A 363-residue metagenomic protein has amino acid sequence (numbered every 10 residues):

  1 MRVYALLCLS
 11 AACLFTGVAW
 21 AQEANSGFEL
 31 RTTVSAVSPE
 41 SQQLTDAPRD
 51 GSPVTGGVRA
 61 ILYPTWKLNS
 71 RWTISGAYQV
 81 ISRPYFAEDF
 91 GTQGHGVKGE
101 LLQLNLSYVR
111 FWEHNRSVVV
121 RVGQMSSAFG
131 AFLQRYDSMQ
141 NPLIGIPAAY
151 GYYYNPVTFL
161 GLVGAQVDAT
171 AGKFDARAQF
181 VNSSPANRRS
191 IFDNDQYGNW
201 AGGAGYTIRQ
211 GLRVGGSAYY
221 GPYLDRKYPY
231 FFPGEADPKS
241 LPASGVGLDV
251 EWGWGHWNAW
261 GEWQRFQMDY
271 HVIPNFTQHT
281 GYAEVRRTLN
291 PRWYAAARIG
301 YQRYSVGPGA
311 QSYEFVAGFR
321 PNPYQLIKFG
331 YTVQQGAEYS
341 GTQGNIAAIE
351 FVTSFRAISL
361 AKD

Functional and structural regions predicted by a protein language model:
F15-A21: Sec/Tat signal peptide C-region and signal peptidase I cleavage site
E23-T32, G51-P185, Q196-G198, G205-L212 (+2 more regions): Outer membrane beta-barrel
A24-G27, A171-A176, D195, G205-S305: Detector for outer-membrane/organellar transmembrane beta-barrel domains, recognizing the amphipathic beta-strand
L30-S38, G76-V80, V120-Q124, A178-N182 (+6 more regions): Transmembrane beta-barrel strands of outer-membrane/channel proteins
A36-L44, S82-E88, W112, A128-F132 (+7 more regions): Gram-negative outer-membrane beta-barrel proteins
P48-G56, T92-K98, N155-V157, I191-Y197 (+4 more regions): Replace "Gram-negative outer membrane beta-barrel proteins" with "bacterial and organellar outer membrane beta-barrel
G56-L62, G99-L106, G161-A165, G198-G202 (+5 more regions): Hydrophobic, lipid-facing positions within transmembrane beta-strands of outer-membrane proteins
F319, T342-D363: Outer-membrane beta-barrel "beta-signal"
